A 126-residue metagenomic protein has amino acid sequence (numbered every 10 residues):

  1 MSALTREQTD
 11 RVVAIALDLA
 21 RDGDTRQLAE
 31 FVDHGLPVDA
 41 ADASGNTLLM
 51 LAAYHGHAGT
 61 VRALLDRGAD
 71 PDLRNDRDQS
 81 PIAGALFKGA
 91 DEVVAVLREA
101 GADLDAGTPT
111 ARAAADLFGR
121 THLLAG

Functional and structural regions predicted by a protein language model:
S2-S44: N-terminal segments that cap or nucleate solenoid repeat domains
Q27, G59-T60, E92-V93, R120-L123: Conserved ankyrin/ankyrin-like repeat signature
